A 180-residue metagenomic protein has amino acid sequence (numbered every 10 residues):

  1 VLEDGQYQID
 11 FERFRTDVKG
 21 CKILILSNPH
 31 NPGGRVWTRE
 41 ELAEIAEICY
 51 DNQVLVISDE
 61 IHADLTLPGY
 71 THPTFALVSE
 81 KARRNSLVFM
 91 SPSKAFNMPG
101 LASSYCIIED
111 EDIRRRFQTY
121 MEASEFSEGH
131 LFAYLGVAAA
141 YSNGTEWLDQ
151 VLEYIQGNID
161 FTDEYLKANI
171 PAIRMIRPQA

Functional and structural regions predicted by a protein language model:
L2-P68: Active-site phosphate-binding strand-loop segment of PLP-dependent enzymes
V78-R116: Active-site PLP attachment segment
A102, G129-Y154: Structural motif of enzymes handling amino- and sulfur-group chemistry
D112, R116-T119, Q150-Y165: A non-catalytic, amphipathic alpha-helix used as a structural packing/dimerization or gating element in enzyme scaffolds
M121-H130, I173: Glycine/threonine-rich helix-loop capping motifs at alpha-helix boundaries
A138, E153-D163, R174-A180: Conserved glycine-rich beta-strand-loop-beta hairpin in the small C-terminal domain of fold type I
